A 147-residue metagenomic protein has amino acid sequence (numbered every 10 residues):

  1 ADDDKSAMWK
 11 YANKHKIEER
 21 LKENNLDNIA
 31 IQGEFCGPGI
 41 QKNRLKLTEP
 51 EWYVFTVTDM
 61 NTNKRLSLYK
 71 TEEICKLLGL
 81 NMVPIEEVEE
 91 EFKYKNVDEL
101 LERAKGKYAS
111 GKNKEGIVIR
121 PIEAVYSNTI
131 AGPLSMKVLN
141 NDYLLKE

Functional and structural regions predicted by a protein language model:
A1-E147: Core nucleotide-handling region used for phosphoryl-transfer chemistry
